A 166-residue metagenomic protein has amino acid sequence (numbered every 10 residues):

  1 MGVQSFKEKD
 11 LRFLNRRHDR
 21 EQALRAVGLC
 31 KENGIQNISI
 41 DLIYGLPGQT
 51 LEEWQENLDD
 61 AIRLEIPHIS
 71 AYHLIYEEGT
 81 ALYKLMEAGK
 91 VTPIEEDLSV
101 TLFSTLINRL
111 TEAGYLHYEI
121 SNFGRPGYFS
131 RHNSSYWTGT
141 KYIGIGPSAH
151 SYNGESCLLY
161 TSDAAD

Functional and structural regions predicted by a protein language model:
G2-S162: C-terminal scaffold of the Radical SAM
